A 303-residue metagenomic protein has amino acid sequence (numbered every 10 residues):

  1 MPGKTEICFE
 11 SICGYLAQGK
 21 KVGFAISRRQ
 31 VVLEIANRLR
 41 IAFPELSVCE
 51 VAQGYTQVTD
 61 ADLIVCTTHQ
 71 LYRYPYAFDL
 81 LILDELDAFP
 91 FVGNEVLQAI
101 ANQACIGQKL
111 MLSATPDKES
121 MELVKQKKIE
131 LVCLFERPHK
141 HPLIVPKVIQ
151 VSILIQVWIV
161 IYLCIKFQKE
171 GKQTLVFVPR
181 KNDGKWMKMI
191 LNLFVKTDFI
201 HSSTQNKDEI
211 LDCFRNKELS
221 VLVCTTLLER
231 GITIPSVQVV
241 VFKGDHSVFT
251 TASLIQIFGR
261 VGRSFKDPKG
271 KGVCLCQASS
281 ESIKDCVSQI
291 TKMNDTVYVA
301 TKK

Functional and structural regions predicted by a protein language model:
P2-T5, Y15, K20-I35, C164-L191: Conserved strand-helix element at the start of the C-terminal RecA-like helicase core
V32-E34, R38-R73, E209-I210: Inter-Walker segment of RecA-like/P-loop motor cores
L46-D60, D198-T225: Conserved helicase ATPase core of P-loop NTP-dependent helicases/translocases
Y76-L80, E85-Q150, I155-Y162: Post-DEXD/H (motif II) to motif III coupling segment of the RecA-like Helicase ATP-binding lobe
F78-D84, I232-D245, I255, K271-C274: A short beta-strand element within the Helicase C-terminal
F91-I106, S247-G270: Conserved SF2 helicase motif VI
I106-E119, F258-Q289: Conserved segment of the helicase C-terminal RecA-like domain
K128-T197, A300: Conserved interdomain linker/interface between the two RecA-like ATPase lobes of SF2 helicase motors
